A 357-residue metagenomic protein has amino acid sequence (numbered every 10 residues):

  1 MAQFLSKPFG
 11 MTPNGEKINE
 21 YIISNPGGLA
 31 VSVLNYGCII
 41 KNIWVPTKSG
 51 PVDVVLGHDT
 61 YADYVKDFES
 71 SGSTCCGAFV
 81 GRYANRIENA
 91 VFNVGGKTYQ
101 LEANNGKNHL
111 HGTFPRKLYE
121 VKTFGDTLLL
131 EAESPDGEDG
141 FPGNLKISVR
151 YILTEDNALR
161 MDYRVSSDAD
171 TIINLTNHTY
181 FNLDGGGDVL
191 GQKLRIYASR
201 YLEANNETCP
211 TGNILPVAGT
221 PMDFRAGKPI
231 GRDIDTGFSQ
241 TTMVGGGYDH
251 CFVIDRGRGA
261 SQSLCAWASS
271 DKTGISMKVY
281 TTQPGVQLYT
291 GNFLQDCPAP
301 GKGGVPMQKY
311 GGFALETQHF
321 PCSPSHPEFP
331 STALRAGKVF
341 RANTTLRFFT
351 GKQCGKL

Functional and structural regions predicted by a protein language model:
A2-L357: An exposed, glycine/acidic-rich loop-and-rim segment of catalytic or binding clefts
